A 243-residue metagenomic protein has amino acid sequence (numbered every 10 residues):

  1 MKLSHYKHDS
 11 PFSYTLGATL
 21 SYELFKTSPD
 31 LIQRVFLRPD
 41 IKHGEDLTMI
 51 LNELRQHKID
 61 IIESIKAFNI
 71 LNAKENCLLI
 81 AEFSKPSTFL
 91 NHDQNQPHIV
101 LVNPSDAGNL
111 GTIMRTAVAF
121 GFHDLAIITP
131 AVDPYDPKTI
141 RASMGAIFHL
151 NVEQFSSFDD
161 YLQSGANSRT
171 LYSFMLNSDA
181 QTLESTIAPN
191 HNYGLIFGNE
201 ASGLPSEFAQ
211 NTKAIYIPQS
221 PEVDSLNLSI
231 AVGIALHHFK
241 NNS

Functional and structural regions predicted by a protein language model:
M1-I80: N-terminal positively charged helical leader segments and presequences
G17, S105-I113, S225-A231: Amphipathic alpha-helical repeat scaffolds
A18-L20, K66-A67, K85-P86, L176-S178 (+1 more regions): Short, polar loop motifs at secondary-structure junctions
D30, L37, D60, L90-S178: RNA substrate-binding interface of SAM-dependent RNA methyltransferases
Q33, L79-A81, V118-F120, P134-F148 (+1 more regions): Structured adenosyl-cofactor binding patch, chiefly the S-adenosyl-L-methionine
I65, V102, I128-T129, N151 (+1 more regions): Short beta->alpha connector loops at strand-helix junctions that form conserved, small/polar/Pro-enriched
L78-T88: Short, structured interface segments
S173-D224: Active-site/ligand-binding-proximal alpha/beta "capping" segment
